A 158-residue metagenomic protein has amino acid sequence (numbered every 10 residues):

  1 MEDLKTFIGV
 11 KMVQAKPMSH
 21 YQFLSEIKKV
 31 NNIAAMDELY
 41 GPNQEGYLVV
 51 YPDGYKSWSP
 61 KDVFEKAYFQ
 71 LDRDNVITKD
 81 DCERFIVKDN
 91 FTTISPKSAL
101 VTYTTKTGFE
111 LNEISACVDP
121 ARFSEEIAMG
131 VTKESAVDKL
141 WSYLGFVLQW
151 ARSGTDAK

Functional and structural regions predicted by a protein language model:
M1-K158: Motif-centric detector for short Cys/His coordination patterns
